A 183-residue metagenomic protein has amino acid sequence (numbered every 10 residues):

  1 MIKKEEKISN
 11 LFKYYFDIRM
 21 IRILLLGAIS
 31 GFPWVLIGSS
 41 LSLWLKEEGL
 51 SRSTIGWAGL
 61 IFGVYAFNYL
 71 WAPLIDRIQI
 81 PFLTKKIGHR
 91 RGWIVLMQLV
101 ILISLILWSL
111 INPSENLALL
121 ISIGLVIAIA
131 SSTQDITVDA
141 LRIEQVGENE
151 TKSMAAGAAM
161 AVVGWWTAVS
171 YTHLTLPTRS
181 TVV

Functional and structural regions predicted by a protein language model:
N10-F62: Helix-loop boundary and gating motifs at the non-cytosolic
W57-Q79: Central cavity-lining transmembrane alpha-helices of secondary-active solute carriers, predominantly the Major
I78-M97: Cytoplasmic membrane-interface "Motif A"-like loop-to-helix N-cap segments of 12-TM Major Facilitator Superfamily
V95-P113: C-terminal ends and interior cores of transmembrane alpha-helices in multi-pass membrane transporters/permeases
L117-Q134: Hydrophobic core of transmembrane alpha-helices in multi-pass small-molecule transporters, especially MFS/SLC-type
D135-M160: Cytoplasmic helix-loop-helix junction between adjacent transmembrane helices in 12-TM secondary transporters
A155-Y171: Glycine-rich segments within core transmembrane alpha-helices of 12-TM secondary carriers
T172-T178: Conserved small/polar residues in nucleotide/adenosyl-binding loops
